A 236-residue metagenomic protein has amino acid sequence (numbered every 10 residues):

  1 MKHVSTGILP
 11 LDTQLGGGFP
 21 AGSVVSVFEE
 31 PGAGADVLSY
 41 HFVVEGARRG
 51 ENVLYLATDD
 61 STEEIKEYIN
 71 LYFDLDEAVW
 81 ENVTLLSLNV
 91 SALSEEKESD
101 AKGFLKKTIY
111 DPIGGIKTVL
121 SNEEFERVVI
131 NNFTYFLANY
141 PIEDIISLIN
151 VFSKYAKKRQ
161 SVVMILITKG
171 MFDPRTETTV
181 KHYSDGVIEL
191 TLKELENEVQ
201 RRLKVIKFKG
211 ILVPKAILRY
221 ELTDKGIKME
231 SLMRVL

Functional and structural regions predicted by a protein language model:
M1, S5-I8, L105, P112-T118 (+2 more regions): NTP-binding/hydrolysis catalytic cores, primarily Walker-type P-loop NTPases
T6-G18: Pre-Walker A adenine-sensing motif
G22-S23, R49-N52, E81, Q160-S161 (+1 more regions): Short glycine-/polar-rich loops that comprise or flank the Walker A/P-loop and associated switch/sensor motifs
V24-F28: Short hydrophobic/aromatic beta-strand immediately N-terminal to the Walker A/P-loop
E30-S99: Conserved P-loop
N52, N82, E124-R127, K158-L166: Loop/turn-to-beta-strand initiation segments
A92-K157: Phosphate-binding/switch loop-helix module in NTP-utilizing enzymes
L166-K225: Phosphate-binding/switch region of NTP-binding enzymes
